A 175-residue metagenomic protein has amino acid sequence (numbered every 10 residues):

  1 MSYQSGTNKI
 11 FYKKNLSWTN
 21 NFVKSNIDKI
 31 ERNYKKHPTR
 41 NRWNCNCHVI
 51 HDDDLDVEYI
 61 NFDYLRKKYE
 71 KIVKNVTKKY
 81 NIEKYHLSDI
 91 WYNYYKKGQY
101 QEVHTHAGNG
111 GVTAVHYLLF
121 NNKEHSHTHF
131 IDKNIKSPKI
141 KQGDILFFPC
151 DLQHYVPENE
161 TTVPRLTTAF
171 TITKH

Functional and structural regions predicted by a protein language model:
M1-E83: Non-heme Fe(II)/2-oxoglutarate
L16, L119-K123, H175: Short loop segments at secondary-structure junctions
K36-P38, H116-L118, I172-K174: Glycine-rich loops and low-complexity Gly/Arg-rich segments that provide flexible linkers or classic glycine-based
Y85-P157, V163-T167: Catalytic core of non-heme Fe(II) oxygenases with the double-stranded beta-helix
H129, F170-H175: Double-stranded beta-helix
